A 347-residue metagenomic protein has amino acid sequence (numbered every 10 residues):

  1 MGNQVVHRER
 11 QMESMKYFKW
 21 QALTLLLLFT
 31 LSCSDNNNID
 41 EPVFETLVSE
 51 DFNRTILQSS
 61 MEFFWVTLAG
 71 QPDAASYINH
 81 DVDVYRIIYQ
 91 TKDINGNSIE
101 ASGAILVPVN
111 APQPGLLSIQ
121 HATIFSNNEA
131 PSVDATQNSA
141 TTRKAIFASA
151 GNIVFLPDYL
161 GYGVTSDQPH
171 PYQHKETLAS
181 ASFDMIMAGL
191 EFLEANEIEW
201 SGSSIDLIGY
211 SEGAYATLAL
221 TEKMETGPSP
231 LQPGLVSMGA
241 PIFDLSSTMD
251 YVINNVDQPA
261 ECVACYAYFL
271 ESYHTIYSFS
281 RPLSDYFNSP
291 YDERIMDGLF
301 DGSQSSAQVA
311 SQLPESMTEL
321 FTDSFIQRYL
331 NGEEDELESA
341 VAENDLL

Functional and structural regions predicted by a protein language model:
R10-A22: Bacterial N-terminal signal peptides that target proteins for export
T30-S32: C-terminal motif of bacterial Sec signal peptides marking the signal peptidase cleavage site
N36-P112: Catalytic-loop region of hydrolases
N95-E100, P108-I146: Short, surface-exposed "cap/lid" segments of acyl-processing enzymes
Q137, R143-V164: Conserved alpha/beta-hydrolase
Y172-A195: Alpha/beta-hydrolase active-site loop
M187-Q258: Primarily recognizes the serine-hydrolase "nucleophile elbow" in alpha/beta-hydrolase and SGNH/GDSL folds
G239-L346: Accessory cap/linker subdomain of secreted extracellular hydrolases
